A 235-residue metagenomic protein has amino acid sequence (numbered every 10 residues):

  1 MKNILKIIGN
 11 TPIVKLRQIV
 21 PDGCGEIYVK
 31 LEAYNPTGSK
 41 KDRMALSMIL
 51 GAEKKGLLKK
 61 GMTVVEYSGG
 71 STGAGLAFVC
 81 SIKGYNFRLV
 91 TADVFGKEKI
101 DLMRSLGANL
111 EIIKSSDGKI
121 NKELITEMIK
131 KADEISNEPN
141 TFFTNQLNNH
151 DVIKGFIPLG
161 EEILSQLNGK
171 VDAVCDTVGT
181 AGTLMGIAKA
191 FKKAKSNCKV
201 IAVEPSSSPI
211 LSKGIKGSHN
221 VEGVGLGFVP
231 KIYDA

Functional and structural regions predicted by a protein language model:
M1-A235: PLP-dependent amino-acid enzyme catalytic core
